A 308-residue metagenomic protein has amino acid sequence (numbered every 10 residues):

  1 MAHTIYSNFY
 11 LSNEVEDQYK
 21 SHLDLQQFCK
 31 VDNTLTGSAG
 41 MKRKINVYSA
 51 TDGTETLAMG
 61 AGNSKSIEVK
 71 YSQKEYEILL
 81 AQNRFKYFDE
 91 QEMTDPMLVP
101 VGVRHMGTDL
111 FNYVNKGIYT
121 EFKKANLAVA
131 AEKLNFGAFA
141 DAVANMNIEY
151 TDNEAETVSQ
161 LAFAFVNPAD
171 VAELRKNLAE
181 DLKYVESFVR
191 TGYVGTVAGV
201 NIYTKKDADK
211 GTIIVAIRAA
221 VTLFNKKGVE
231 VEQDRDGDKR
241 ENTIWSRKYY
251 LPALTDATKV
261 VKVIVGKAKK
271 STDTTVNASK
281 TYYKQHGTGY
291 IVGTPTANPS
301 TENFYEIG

Functional and structural regions predicted by a protein language model:
M1-L23, K270-T274, A278-K280, H286-T288 (+2 more regions): Short, intrinsically disordered N-terminal pre-domain segments
M1-Y71, D238: N-terminal "assembly arms/tails" that initiate or stabilize quaternary assembly in self-assembling proteins
I45, E68-L127, A164, D236-K248 (+1 more regions): Long, contiguous amphipathic alpha-helices that act as assembly "spine/axial" helices in icosahedral shell and virion
G53-T56, E173-K176, A253-T255: Short helix/loop capping segments that flank catalytic or ligand/cofactor-binding pockets
K116, T120, E132-I148, S159 (+3 more regions): Cell-envelope/extracellular anchoring and linker segments
K124-G195: Extended, solvent-exposed, turn-rich assembly/linker loops in the middle of proteins
T191-D236: Glycine/small-residue-rich hydrophobic helix-like segments
Q233-T272: Extended, compositionally biased alpha-helical segments that mediate assembly or anchoring
